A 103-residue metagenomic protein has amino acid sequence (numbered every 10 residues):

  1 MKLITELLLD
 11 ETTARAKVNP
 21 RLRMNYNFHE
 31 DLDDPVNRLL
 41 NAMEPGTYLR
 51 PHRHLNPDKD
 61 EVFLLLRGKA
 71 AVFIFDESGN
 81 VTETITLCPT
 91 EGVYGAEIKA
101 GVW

Functional and structural regions predicted by a protein language model:
M1-N37, T84-L87: A short, N-terminal "cap"/entry segment at the start of jelly-roll beta-barrel domains of the cupin/DSBH fold
D33-D34, L55-P57, P89-T90, K99: Short solvent-exposed loop/turn micro-motifs enriched in small/polar/acidic residues
V36-R38, K59-E61, V93: Short, surface-exposed beta-edge/turn micro-motifs
L40-K59: Conserved short histidine dyad/triad with adjacent acidic residue
P45, R67, A100: Residues immediately flanking
D58-E77: Glycine- and acidic-residue-biased ligand/ion/polar-headgroup-sensing regions
V62, D76-W103: Short acidic-glycine-tyrosine-enriched beta hairpin
